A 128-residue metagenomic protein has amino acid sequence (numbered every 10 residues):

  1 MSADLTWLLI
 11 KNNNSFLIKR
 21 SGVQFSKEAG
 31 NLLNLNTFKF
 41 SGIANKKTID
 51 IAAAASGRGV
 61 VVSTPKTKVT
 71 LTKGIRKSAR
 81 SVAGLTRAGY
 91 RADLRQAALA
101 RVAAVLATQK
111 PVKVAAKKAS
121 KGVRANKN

Functional and structural regions predicted by a protein language model:
M1-N128: Compact, Lys/Arg-rich rRNA/RNP-binding cores from ribosome-related proteins
